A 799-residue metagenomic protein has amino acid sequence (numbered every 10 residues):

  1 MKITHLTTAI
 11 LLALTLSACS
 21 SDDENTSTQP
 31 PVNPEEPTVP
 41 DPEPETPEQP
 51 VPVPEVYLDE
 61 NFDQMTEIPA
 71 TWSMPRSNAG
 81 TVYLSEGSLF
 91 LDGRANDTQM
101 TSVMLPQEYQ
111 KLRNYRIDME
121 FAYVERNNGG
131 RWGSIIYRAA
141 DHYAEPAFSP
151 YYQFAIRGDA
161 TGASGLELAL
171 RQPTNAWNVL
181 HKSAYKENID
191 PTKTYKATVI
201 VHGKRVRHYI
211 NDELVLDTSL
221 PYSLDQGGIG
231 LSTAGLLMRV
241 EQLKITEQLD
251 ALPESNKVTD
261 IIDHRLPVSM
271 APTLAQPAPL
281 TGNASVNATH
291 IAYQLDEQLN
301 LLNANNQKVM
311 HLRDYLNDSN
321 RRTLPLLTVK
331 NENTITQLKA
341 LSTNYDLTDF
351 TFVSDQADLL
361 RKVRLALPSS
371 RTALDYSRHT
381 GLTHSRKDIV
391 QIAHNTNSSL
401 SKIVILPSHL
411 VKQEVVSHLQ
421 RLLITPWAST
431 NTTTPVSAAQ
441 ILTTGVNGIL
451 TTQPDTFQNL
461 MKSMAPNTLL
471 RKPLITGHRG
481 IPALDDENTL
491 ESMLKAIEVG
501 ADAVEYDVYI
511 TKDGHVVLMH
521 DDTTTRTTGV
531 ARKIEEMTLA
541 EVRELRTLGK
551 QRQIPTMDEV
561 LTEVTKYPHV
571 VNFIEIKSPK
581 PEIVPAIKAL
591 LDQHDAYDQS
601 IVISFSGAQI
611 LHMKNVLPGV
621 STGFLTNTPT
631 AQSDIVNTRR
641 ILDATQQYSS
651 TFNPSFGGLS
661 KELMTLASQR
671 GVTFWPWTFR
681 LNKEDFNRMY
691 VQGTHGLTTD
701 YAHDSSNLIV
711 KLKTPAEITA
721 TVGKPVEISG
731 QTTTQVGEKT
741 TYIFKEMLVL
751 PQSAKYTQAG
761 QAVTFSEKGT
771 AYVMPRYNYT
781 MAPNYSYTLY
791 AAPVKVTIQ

Functional and structural regions predicted by a protein language model:
K2-A9: Sec-dependent signal peptide recognition, specifically the positively charged N-region followed immediately by
A9-L58, L214-V215: Bacterial Sec-dependent N-terminal signal peptides
P44-I262, V353: Extracellular glycan-recognition regions
Y115, K193-Y195, V570, G769-V773: Exposed beta-strand face motif in extracellular beta-rich ectodomains
L252-E332, A373-K472, T476-R479, L625-T721: C-terminal active-site rim and adjoining tail of enzyme catalytic domains
N256-D388, N397-V411, Q420-L422, D513 (+2 more regions): Metal-dependent phosphodiesterase/phospholipase catalytic core, i.e., the His/Asp/Glu-rich active-site region
Q356, I441, Q453, H478 (+10 more regions): Conserved, mostly hydrophobic/aromatic
V710-Q799: Extracytoplasmic soluble-region selector
